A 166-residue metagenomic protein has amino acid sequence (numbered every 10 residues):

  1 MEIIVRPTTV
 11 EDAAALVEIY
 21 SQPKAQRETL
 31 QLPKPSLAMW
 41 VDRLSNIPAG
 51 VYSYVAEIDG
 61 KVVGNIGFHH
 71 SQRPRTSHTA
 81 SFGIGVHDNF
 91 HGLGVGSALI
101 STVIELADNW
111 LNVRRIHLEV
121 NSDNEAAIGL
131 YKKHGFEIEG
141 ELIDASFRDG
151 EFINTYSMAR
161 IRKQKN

Functional and structural regions predicted by a protein language model:
I3-E18: A short beta-loop-alpha structural element at the N-terminal edge of CoA-dependent acyl/N-acetyltransferase catalytic
V10-E11, T29-N89, I100-T102, L106 (+1 more regions): Acetyl-CoA-dependent GNAT
E18-L32: Helix-loop element at the rim of GNAT/NAT acetyltransferase active sites that forms part of the acceptor-substrate
V55, G67, S81-G85, G94 (+3 more regions): Conserved beta-strand segments that form the floor/walls of ligand-binding pockets within enzyme and binding domains
L93, S97-A98, S122-G140: Conserved active-site alpha-helix within GNAT-family acetyltransferase domains
D108-E119: Conserved GNAT acetyl-CoA-binding A-motif
H117-V120, K132, E137-I153: Conserved catalytic-core motifs of GNAT/GCN5-like acyltransferases
E151-N166: Terminal substrate-recognition subdomain of acyl/acetyltransferases
